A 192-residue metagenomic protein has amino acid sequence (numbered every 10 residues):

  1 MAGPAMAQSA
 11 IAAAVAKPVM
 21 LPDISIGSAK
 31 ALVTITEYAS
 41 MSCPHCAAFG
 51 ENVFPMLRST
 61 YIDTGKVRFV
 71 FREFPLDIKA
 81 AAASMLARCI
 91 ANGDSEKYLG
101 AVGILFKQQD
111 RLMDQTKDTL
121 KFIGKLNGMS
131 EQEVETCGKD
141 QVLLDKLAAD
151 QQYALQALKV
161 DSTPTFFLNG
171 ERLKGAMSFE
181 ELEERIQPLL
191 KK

Functional and structural regions predicted by a protein language model:
M1-P75, A148-Q156, L190-K192: Extracytoplasmic thiol/disulfide redox context detector
Q8-I11, Y38-S40, F122-K192: C-terminal cap of thioredoxin/glutaredoxin-like
V19-L21, K107, L168: Residue-level signal for pocket-adjacent positions within structured domains
A29-A31, K79, S178: Short capping/connector residues at structural and topological boundaries
L32-V33, E96, D161: Structural motif
M41, A47-K125: Structural alpha/beta surface segment adjacent to cysteine/selenocysteine redox centers across thiol/disulfide enzymes
H45, I78-K79, K146, K174: Secondary-structure boundary/capping motif
